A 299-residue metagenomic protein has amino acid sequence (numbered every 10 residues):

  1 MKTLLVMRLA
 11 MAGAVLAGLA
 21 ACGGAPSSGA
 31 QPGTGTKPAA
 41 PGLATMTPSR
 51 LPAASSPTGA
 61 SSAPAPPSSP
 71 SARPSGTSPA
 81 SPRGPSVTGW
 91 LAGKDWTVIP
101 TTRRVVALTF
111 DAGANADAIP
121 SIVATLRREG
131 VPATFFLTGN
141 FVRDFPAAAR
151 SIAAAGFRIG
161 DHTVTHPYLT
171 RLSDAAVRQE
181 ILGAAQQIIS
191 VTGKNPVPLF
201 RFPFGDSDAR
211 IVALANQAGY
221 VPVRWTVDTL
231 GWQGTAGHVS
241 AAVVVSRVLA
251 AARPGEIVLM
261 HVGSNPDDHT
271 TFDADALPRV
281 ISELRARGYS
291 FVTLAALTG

Functional and structural regions predicted by a protein language model:
M1-A10: Bacterial N-terminal signal peptides that target proteins for export
A10, R50, P57-T58, G156 (+1 more regions): N-terminal regions of proteins, emphasizing targeting and processing segments when present
G18-A21: C-terminal motif of bacterial Sec signal peptides marking the signal peptidase cleavage site
G23-T97: N-terminal low-complexity, Pro/Thr-rich disordered segments that flank secretion/membrane-targeting signals
G76-L169, A176, E180, A185-I189 (+1 more regions): Active-site beta->alpha N-cap acidic-glycine motif
S121, R143-D144, H166-R285, Y289-S290 (+1 more regions): Catalytic domains of cell-wall/extracellular-matrix polysaccharide-remodeling enzymes, centered on de-N-acetylation
